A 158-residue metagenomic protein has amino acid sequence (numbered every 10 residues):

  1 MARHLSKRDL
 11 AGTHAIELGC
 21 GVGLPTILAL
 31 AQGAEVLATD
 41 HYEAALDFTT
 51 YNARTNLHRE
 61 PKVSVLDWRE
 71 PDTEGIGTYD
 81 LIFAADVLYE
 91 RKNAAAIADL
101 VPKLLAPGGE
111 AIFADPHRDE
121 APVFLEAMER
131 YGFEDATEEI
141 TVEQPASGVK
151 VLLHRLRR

Functional and structural regions predicted by a protein language model:
A2-R158: S-adenosylmethionine-dependent methyltransferases
